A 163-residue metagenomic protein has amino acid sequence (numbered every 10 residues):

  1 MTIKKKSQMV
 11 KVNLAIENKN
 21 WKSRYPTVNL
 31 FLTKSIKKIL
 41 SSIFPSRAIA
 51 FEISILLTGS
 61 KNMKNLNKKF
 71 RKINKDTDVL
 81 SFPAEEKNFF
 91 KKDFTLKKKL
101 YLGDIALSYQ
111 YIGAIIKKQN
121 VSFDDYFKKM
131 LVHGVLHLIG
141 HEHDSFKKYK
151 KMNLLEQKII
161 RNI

Functional and structural regions predicted by a protein language model:
M1-K128, L138-I163: An acidic/histidine-cluster motif and surrounding catalytic segment that typifies divalent-metal-assisted enzyme active
